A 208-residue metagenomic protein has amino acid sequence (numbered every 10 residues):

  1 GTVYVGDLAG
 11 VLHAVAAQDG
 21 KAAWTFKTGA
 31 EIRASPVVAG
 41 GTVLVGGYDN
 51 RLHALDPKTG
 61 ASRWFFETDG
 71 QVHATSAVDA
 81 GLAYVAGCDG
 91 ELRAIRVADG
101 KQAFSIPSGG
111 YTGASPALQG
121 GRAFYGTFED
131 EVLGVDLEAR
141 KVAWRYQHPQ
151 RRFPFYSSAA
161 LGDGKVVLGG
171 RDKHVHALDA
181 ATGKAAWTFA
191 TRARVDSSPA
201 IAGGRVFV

Functional and structural regions predicted by a protein language model:
D7-A9, W24-A39, Y48-R51, S62-D79 (+6 more regions): Extracytoplasmic beta-rich repeat domains
L12, A22-A23, V175, A185: Short loop/beta submotifs within extracellular cysteine-rich repeat domains
A16-G20, D56-G60, R96-G100, D136-R140 (+1 more regions): Short loop/turn segments that connect beta-strands within beta-propeller blades
H174, V208: Conserved catalytic cores of soluble enzyme domains, especially glycine-rich substrate-binding beta-alpha loops
